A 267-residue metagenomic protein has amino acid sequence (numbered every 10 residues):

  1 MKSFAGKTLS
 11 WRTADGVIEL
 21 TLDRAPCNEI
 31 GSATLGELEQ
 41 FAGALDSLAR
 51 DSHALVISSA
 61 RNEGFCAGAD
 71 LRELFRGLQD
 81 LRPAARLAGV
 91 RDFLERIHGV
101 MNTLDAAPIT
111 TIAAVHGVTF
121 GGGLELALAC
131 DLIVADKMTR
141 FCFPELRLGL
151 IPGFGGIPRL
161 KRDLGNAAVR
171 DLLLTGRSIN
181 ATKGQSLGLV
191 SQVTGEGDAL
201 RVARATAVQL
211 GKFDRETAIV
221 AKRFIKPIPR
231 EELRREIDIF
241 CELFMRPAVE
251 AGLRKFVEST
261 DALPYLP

Functional and structural regions predicted by a protein language model:
M1-G6, L253-P267: Terminal low-complexity tails and localization/encapsulation signals of metabolic enzymes
D15-R24, A33-L81, G99-A113, L132 (+1 more regions): A structural preference for short, pocket-lining loop segments at secondary-structure junctions
G68, L94, H98, G121 (+2 more regions): Glycine-rich phosphate-binding loop at the start of an alpha helix
R76-E95: A short acidic, glycine-rich active-site loop that binds or catalyzes chemistry on phosphate/adenosine moieties
V100, L104, A114, F120-L173 (+2 more regions): CoA-thioester-processing core
L132, D171, T175-R177, K183 (+2 more regions): Well-ordered beta-strand positions
V134-T139, V190-I237, P264-P267: C-terminal long alpha-helix characteristic of the crotonase
